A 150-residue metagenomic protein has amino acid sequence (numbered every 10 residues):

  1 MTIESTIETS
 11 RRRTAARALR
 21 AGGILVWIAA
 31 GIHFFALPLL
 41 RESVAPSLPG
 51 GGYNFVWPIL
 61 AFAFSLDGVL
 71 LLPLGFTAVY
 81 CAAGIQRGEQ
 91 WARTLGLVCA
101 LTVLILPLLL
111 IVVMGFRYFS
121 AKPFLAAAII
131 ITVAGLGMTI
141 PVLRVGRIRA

Functional and structural regions predicted by a protein language model:
M1-F35: Cytosolic juxtamembrane helix and N-cap/initiation of the first transmembrane helix
S5-T6, P46, R147-A150: Short, Lys/Arg-enriched, Gly/Pro-containing loop segments at transmembrane-helix junctions of multi-pass membrane
E8-R12, G75-T94: Juxtamembrane helix-break-helix junctions at the cytosolic face of small multi-pass alpha-helical membrane proteins
A18-A21, L25-I28, F62-L70, L95-V98 (+2 more regions): Physicochemical signature of membrane-embedded alpha-helices that form the seven-helix bundle of GPCRs, emphasizing
L25-F76: Hydrophobic transmembrane helix segments
A82-Q86, W91, T139-A150: Cytosolic juxtamembrane helix at the C-terminal end of the final transmembrane segment
R93-L110, I130-A134: Hydrophobic alpha-helical membrane segments
L104-A127, I140-G146: Membrane-helix boundary connector in multi-pass membrane proteins
